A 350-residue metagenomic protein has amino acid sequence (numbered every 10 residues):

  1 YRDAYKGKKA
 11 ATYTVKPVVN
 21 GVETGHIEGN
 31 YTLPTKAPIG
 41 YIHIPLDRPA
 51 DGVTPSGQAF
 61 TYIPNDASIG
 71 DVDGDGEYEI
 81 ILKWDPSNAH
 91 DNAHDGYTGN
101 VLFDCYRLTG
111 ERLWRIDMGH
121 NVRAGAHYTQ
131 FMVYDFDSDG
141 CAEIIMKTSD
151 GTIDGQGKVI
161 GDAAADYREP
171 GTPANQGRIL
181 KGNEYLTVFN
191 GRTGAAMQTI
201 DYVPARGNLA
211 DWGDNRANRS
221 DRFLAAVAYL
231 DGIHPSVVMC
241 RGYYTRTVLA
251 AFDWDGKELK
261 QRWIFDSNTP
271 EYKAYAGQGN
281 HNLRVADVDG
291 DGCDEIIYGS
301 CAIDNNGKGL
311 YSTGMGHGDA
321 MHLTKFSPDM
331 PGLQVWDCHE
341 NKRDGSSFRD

Functional and structural regions predicted by a protein language model:
R2-D350: Beta-propeller-forming repeat regions
